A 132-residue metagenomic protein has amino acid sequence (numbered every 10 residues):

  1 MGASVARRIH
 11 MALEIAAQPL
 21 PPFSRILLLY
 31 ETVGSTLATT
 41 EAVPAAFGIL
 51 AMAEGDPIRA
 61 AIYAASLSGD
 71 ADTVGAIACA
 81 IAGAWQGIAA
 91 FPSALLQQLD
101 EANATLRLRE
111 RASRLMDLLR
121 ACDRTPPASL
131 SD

Functional and structural regions predicted by a protein language model:
M1-S68: Accessory "access/gating" subregions that flank catalytic or transport cores
A3-S24, A89-Q98, M116-D132: Long, charge-rich low-complexity segments
E41-P127: Catalytic phosphate/nucleotide-handling subdomain of diverse soluble enzymes
